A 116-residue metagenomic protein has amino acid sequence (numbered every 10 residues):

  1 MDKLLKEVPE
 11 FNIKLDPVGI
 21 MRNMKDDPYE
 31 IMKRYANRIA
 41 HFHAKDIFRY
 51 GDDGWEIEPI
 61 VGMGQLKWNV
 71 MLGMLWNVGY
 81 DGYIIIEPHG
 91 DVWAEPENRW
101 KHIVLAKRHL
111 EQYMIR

Functional and structural regions predicted by a protein language model:
M1-L15, M21-R116: Histidine-acidic metal/acid-base catalytic patches
